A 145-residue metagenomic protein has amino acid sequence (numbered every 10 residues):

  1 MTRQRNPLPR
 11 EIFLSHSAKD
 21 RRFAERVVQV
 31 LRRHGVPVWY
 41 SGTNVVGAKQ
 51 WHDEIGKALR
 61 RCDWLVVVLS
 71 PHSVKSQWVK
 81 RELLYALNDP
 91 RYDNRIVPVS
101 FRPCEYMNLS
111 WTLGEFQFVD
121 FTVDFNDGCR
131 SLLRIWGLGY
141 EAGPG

Functional and structural regions predicted by a protein language model:
M1-V68, H72, L87-R95, R102-C104 (+1 more regions): Conserved N-terminal substructure of TIR/SEFIR domains
R10-I12, G114-Q117: Short amphipathic alpha-helical segments
L69, S73, Q117-D120: Short amphipathic alpha-helical interaction patches enriched in hydrophobic/aromatic residues with interspersed Lys/Arg
V74-K80: Active-site-adjacent loop/helix micro-motif of nuclease/hydrolase catalytic cores
I96-P98, F118: Conserved beta-strand scaffold positions in the cores of enzyme catalytic domains, especially in NTP/NDP-utilizing
C104-E115: Glycine-rich, charge-decorated loop segments at or immediately adjacent to ligand/cofactor-binding or catalytic sites
E115-L132: Output/docking surface of receiver
